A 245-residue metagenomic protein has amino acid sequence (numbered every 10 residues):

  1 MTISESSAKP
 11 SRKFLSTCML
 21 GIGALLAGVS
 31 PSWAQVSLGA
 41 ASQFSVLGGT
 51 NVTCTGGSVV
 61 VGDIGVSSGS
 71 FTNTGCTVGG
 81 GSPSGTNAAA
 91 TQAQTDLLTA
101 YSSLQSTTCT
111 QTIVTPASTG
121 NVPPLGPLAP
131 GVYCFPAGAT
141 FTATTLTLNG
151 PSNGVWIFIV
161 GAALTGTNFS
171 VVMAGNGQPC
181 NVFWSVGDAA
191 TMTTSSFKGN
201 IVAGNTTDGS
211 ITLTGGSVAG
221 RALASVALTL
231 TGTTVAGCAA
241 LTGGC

Functional and structural regions predicted by a protein language model:
M1-A34: Sec-dependent, cleavable N-terminal signal peptides
P31-C245: Solvent-exposed adhesion/ligand-recognition segments of exported proteins
